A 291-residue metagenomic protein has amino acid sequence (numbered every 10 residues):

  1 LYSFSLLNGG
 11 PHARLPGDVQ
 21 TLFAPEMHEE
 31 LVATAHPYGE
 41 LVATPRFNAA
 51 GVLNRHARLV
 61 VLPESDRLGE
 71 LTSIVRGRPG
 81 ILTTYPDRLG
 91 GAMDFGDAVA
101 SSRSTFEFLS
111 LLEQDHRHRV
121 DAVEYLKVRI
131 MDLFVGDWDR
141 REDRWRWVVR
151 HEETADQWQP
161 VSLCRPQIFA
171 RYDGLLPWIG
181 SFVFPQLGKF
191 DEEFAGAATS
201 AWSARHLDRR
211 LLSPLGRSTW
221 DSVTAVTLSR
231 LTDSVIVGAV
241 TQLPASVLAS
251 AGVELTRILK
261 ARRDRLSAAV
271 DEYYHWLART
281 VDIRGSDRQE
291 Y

Functional and structural regions predicted by a protein language model:
L1-T105, M131-D132, G136-D137, D156-A198 (+1 more regions): Conserved ATP-binding subdomain of kinase catalytic cores across diverse folds
E26-T34, Q114-V120, A245: Second-shell loop/turn segments in exported
L31-A33, V149-R288: C-terminal catalytic region of ATP-dependent kinase domains
V32-E40, H118-K127, W138, S229 (+1 more regions): Solvent-exposed, acidic/flexible segments
Y38, V42, R46, R129 (+3 more regions): Extracytoplasmic/secreted proteins, especially bacterial periplasmic and envelope-associated proteins
E107-D132: An alpha-helical support segment within catalytic cores of ATP-dependent transferases
D137, E142-H151: Catalytic-loop signature of eukaryotic-like protein kinases
